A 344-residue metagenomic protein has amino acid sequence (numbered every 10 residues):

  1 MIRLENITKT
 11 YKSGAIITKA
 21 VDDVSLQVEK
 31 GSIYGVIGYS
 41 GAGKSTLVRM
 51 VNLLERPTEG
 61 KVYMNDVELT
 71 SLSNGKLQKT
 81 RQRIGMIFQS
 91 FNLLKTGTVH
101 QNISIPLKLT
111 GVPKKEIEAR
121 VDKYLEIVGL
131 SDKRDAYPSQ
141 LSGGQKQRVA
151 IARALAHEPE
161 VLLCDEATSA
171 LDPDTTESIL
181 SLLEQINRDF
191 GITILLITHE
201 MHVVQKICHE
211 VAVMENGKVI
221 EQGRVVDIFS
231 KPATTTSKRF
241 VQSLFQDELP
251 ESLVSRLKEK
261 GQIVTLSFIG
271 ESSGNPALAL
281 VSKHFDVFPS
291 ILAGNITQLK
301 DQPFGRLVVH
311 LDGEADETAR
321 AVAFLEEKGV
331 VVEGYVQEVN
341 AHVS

Functional and structural regions predicted by a protein language model:
N52: Helix-to-loop junction immediately C-terminal to a conserved catalytic motif
G60-E68: Conserved ABC transporter NBD signature motif
V67-E68, S104, K108, K115-D132: Conserved ABC ATPase "signature" region
G97-S104: Short coil-to-helix segment of the ABC ATPase nucleotide-binding domain corresponding to the Q-loop/switch region
A136-S139, A156-H157, C164: Conserved signature/switch motifs of ABC ATPase nucleotide-binding domains
P173-T175: Helix N-cap at the start of a conserved alpha-helix in ABC-type nucleotide-binding domains
